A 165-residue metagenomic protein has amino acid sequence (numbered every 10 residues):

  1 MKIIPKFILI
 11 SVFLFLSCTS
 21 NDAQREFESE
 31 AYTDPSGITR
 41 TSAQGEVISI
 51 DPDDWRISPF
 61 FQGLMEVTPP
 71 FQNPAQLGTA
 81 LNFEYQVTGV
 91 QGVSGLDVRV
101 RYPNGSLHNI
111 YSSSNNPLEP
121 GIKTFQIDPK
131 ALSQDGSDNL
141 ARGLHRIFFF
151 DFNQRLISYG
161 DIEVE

Functional and structural regions predicted by a protein language model:
M1-S20: Sec-dependent bacterial lipoprotein signal peptides
C18-Q62, T88-V90: Short, compositionally biased serine/threonine- and acidic-rich segments at solvent-exposed termini, linkers, or domain
A23-P35, R146-E165: C-terminal tail/sorting-segment detector
P52-E84: Surface-exposed, proline-anchored Ser/Thr-rich loop/turn motifs
A75, V87-S94: A short beta-turn/strand-edge loop motif at beta-sheet boundaries
G92-N109, F149: Extended low-complexity, serine/threonine- and proline-enriched intrinsically disordered segments
V93, I122, L140-L144: Extracellular Ig-like/FN3 beta-sandwich strand-entry sites
S106-D138: Glycine-centered tight-turn motifs at strand-turn-strand junctions
